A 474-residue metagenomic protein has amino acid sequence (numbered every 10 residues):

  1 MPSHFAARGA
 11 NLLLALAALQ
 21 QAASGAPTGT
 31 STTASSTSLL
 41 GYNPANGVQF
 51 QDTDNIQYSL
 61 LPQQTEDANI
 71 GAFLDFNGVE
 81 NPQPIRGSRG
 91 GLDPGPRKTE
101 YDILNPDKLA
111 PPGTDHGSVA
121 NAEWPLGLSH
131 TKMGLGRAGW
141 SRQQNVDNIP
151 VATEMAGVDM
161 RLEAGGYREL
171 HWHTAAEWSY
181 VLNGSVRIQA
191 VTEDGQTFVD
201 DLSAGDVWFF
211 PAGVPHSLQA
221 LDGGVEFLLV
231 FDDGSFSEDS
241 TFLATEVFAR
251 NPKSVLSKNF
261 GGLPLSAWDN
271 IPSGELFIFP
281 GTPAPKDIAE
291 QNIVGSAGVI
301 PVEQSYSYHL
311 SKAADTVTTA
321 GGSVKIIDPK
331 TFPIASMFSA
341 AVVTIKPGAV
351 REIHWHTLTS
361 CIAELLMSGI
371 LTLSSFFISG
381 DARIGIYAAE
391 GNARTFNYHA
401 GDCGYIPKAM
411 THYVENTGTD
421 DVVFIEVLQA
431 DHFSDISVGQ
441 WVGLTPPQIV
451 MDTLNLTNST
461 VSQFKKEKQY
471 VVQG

Functional and structural regions predicted by a protein language model:
M1-T28: Fungal secretory targeting signals
A26-E154, K258-V342, L456-G474: A short, N-terminal "cap"/entry segment at the start of jelly-roll beta-barrel domains of the cupin/DSBH fold
A26-G29, A34, S203-A204, F209-A244 (+2 more regions): Ligand-binding loop in jelly-roll beta-barrel domains
A164-Y167, W172-D194, P347-N392, A400-D402: Glycine- and acidic-residue-biased ligand/ion/polar-headgroup-sensing regions
W172-A175, V191-D194, D222-G223, D232 (+6 more regions): Short coil/turn segments at secondary-structure boundaries
G224-P285, D421-G474: Active-site-adjacent segment of 2-oxoglutarate/Fe(II) JmjC oxygenases
